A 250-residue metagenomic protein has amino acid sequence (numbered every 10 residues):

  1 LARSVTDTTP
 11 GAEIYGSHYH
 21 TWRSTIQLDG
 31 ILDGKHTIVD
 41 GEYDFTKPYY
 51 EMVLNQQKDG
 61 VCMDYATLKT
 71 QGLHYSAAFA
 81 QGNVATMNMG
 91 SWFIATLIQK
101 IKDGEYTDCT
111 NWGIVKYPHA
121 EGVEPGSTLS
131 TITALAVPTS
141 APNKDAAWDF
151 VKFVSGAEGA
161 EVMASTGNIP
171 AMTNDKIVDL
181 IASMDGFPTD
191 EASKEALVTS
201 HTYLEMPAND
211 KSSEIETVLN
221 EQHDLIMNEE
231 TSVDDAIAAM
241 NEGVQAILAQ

Functional and structural regions predicted by a protein language model:
L1-V39, V84: Extracytoplasmic/periplasmic solute-binding protein
R3, H36-K69, Y117: Glycine-centered hinge/linker elements that transmit conformational signals in sensory and ligand-binding systems
Y19-T21, G72, M89-I94, T133: Beta->alpha turn/N-cap motifs
D59-C62, K102-I169, T231: Extracytoplasmic/periplasmic substrate-recognition and gating elements
Y65-A80: Short helix-initiation/N-cap motifs at beta->coil->alpha
Q81-G90: Alpha-to-beta junction loops
S91-Y106: A ligand-binding cleft/hinge motif common to bilobed small-molecule-binding domains
W112-K116, S165-T217, L225: Long, aromatic- and glycine/proline-rich binding clefts that accommodate carbohydrate-like moieties
